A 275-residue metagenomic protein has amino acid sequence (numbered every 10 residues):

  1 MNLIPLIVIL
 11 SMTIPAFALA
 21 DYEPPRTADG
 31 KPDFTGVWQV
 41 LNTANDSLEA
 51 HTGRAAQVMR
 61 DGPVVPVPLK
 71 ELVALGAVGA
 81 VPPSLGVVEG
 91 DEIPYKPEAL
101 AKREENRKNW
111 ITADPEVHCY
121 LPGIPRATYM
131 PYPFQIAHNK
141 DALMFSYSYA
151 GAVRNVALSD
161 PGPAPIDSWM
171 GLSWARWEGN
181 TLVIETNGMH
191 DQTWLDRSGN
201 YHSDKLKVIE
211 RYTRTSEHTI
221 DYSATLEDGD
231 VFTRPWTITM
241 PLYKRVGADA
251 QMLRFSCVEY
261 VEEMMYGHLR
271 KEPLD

Functional and structural regions predicted by a protein language model:
M1-N2: N-terminal secretory signal peptides that target proteins for export/translocation
P5-A16: Bacterial N-terminal signal peptides
L19-D275: PEST-like low-complexity, intrinsically disordered acidic/proline/serine-rich tracts that flank trafficking/processing
